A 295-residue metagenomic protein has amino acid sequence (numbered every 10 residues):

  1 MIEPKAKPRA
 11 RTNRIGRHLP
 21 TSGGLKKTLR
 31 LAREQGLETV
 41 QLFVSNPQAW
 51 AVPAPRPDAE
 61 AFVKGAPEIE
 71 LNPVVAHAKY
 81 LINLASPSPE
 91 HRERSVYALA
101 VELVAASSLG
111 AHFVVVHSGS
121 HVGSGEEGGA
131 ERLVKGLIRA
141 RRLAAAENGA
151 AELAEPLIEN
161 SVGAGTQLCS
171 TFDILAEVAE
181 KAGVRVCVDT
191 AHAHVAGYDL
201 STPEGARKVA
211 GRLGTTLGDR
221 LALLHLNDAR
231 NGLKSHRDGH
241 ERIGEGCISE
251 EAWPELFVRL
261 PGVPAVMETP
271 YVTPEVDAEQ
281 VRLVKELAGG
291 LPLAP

Functional and structural regions predicted by a protein language model:
M1-A78, I82, S86-V101, G290-P295: N-terminal pre-domain/capping segments
P8-R9, R30-L37, A54-V75, A100-G110 (+4 more regions): Acidic (Asp/Glu)-rich catalytic clusters
N13-L19, E38-L42, V74-A78, V114-V116 (+4 more regions): Hydrophobic faces of well-ordered beta-strands that scaffold small-molecule active sites in alpha/beta enzyme cores
H18-S22, S45-P47, A78-L81, G119-H121 (+4 more regions): Active-site beta-loop-alpha junctions enriched in small/polar residues
V40, R139-E241: Acidic/histidine-rich catalytic cores of soluble enzymes
E68, L84-V188: Active-site acidic/histidine proton-transfer and metal-coordination neighborhood in alpha/beta enzyme cores
E90-L103, E126-R139, F172-E177, R207-G211 (+2 more regions): Short, electropositive alpha-helical surface patch
P261, T269-D277: Flexible, acidic glycine-rich loops studded with aromatic residues
